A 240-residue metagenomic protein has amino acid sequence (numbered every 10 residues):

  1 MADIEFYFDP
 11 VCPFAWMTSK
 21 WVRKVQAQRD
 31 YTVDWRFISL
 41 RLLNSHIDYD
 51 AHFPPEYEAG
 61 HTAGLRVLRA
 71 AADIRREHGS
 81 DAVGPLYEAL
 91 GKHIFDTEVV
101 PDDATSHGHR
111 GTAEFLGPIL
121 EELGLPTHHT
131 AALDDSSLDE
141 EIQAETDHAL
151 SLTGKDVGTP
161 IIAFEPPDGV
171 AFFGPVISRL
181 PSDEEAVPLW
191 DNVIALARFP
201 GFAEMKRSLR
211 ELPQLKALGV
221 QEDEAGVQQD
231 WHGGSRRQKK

Functional and structural regions predicted by a protein language model:
M1, D30-T32, G169: A generic structural signal for alpha->beta connector loops
M1-V22: Local sequence-structure signature of Cys/Sec-based thiol-disulfide redox active-site neighborhoods
W16-T112, L116, N192-L196, E204 (+1 more regions): Structural alpha/beta surface segment adjacent to cysteine/selenocysteine redox centers across thiol/disulfide enzymes
W21-V25, V100-K240: C-terminal cap of thioredoxin/glutaredoxin-like
